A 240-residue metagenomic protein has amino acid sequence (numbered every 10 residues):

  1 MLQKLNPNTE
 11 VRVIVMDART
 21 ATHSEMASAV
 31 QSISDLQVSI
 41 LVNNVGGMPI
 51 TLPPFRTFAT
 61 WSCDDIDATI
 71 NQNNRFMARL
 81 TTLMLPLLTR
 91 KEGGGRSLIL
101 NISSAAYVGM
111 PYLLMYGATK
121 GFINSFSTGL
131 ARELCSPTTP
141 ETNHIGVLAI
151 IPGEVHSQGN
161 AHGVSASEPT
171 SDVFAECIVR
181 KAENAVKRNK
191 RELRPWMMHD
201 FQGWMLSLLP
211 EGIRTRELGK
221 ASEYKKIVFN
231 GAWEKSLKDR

Functional and structural regions predicted by a protein language model:
M1-Q37, P49-I50, R56, D64: Short-chain dehydrogenase/reductase
V15, V38-L52, N73, N101 (+1 more regions): Rossmann-fold scaffold of SDR-type NAD(P)-dependent oxidoreductases
V42, T69, F76-M84, L88 (+1 more regions): Hydrophobic positions on the long internal alpha-helix of Rossmann-like NAD(P)-dependent oxidoreductase domains
G47, T57-A78, I123: Catalytic Tyr-X3-Lys loop
M48-L52, L83-G95: A short helix-coil junction within the Rossmann-fold of NAD(P)-dependent oxidoreductases
T60-I66, T89-E141, G153-V155: Catalytic loop of short-chain dehydrogenase/reductase
S125, A131-G212: SDR active-site lid
R216-R240: C-terminal helix/juxtamembrane-tail motif
